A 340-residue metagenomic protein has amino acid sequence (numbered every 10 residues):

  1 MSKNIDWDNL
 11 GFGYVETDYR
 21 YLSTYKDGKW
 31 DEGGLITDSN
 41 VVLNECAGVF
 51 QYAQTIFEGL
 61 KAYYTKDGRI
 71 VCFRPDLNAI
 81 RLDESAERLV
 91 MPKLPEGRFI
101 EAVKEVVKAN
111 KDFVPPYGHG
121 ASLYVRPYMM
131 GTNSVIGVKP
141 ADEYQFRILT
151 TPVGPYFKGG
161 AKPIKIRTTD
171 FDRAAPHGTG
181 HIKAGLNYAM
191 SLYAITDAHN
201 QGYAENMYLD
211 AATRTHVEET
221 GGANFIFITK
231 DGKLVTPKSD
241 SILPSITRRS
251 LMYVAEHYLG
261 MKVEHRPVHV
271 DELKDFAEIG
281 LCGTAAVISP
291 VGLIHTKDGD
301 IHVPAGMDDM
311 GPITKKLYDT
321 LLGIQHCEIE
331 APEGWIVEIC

Functional and structural regions predicted by a protein language model:
M1-A102, V106, V135-C340: Helix-start/capping segments and mature chain N-termini
A109, G131-T132: Intrinsically disordered, low-complexity linker/loop segments enriched in Gly/Pro and charged/polar residues
D112-G118, V138-P140: Short, charge-rich binding segments
P115-R126, M130: Extended, Lys/Arg-enriched charged tracts that mediate electrostatic binding to polyanionic substrates
